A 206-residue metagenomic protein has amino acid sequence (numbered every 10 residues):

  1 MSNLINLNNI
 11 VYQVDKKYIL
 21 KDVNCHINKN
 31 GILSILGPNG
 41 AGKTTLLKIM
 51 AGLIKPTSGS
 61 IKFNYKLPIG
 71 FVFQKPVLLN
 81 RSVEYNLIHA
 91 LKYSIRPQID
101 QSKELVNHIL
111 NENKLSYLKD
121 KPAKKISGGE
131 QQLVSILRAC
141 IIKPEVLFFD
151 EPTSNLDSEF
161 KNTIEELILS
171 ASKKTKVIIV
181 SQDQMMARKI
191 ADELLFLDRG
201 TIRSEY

Functional and structural regions predicted by a protein language model:
L36-P38: The feature captures the beta-strand-to-loop junction immediately N-terminal to the Walker
A51: Helix-to-loop junction immediately C-terminal to a conserved catalytic motif
P76-Y85, H89, R96: Conserved catalytic motifs of ABC-family nucleotide-binding domains
D100-L118: Conserved ABC ATPase "signature" region
P122-I126, E130: Conserved ABC ATPase signature
L147-D150: Catalytic Walker B motif of ABC-type/P-loop ATPase nucleotide-binding domains
T175-S181: Conserved H-loop
